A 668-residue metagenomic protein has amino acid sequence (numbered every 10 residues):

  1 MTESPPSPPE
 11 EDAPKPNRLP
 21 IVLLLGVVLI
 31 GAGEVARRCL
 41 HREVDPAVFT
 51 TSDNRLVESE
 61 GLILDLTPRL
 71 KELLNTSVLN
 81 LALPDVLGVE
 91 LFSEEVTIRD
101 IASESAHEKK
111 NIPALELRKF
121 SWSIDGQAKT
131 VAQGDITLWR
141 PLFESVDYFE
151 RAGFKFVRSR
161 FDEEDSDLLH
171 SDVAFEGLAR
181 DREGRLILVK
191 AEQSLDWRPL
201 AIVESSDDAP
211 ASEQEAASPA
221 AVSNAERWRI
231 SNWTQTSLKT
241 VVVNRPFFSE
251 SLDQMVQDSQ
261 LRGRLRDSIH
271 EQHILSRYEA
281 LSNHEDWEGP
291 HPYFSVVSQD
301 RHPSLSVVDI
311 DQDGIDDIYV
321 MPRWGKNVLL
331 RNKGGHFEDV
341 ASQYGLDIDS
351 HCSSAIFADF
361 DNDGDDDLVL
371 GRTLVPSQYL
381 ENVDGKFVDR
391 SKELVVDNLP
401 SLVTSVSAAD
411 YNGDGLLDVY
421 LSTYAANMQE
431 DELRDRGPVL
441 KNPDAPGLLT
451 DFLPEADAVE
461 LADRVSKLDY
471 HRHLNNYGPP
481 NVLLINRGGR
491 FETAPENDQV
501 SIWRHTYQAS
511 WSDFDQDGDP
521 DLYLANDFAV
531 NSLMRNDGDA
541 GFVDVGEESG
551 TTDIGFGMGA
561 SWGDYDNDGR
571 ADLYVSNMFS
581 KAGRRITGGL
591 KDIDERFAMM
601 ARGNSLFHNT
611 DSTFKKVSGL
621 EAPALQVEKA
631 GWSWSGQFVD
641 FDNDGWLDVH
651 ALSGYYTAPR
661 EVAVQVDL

Functional and structural regions predicted by a protein language model:
M1-E11: N-terminal intrinsically disordered, acidic low-complexity segments at the extreme N-terminus
T2, G33-L668: Acidic, glycine/proline-rich Ca2+-coordinating loop motifs
E10-P20: Short, low-complexity patches enriched in S/T/P/G
P20-E34: Hydrophobic membrane-insertion alpha-helices, especially the h-region of bacterial N-terminal signal peptides
